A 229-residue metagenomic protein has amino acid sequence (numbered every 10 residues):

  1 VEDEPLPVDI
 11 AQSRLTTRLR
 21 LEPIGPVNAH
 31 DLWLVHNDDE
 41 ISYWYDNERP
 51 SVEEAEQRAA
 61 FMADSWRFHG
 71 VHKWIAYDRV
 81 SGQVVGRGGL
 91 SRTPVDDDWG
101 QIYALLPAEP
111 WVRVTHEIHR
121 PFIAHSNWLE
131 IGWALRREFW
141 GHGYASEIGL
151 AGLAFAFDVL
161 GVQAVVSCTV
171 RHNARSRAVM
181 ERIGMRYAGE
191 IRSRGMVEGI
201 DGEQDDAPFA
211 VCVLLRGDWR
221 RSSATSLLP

Functional and structural regions predicted by a protein language model:
V1-Y43, Y77-P229: Acyl-donor (CoA/ACP) binding surface of acyl/acetyltransferases
W44-R49: Short histidine-centered catalytic/ligand-binding loop motif
V52: Glycine- (often His-adjacent) and acidic-residue-rich active-site loop that binds/positions the CoA thioester
M62-I75: A short helix-loop-beta-strand connector motif used in the catalytic cores of GNAT acetyltransferases and, in some
